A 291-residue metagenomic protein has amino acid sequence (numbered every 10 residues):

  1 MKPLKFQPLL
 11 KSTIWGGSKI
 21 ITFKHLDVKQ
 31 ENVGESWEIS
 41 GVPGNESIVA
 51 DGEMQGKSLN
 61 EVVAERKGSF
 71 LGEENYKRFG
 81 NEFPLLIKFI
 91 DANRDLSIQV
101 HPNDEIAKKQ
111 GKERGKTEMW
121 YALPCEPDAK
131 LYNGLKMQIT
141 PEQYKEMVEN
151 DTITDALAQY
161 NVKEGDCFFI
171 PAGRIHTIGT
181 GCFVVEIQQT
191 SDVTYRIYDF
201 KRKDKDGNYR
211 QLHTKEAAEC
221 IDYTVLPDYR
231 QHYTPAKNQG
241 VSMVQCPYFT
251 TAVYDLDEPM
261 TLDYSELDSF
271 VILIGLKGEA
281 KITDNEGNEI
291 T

Functional and structural regions predicted by a protein language model:
M1-I139, D199-P227, T251: Transition-metal
I87-K88, L96, E118-Y121, Q159-Y160 (+3 more regions): His/acidic/aromatic-lined binding-pocket segments of jelly-roll/cupin-type domains and related regulatory beta-sandwich
E105-I106, C167-T177, V184, D192-V193 (+1 more regions): Histidine-centered metal-chelating micro-motifs
E118-W120, T177-K201: A short hydrophobic beta-strand segment most commonly corresponding to one strand of the jelly-roll/cupin
E146-T154, E279-K281: Short, structured beta-strand/loop micro-motifs enriched in basic residues and often containing a Trp
L157-F169, T283-T291: Short acidic-glycine-tyrosine-enriched beta hairpin
Y195-F270: C-terminal amphipathic alpha-helical segment
M260-L262, G278-T283: Short beta-strand segments in beta-sandwich/barrel cores
